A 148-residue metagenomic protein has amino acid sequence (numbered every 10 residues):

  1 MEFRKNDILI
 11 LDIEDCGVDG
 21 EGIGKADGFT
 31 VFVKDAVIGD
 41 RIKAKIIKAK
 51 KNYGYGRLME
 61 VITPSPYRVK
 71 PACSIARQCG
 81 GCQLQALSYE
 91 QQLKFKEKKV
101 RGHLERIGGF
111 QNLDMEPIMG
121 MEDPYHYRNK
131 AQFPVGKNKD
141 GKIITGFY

Functional and structural regions predicted by a protein language model:
M1-Y148: Non-catalytic accessory regions of SAM-dependent methyltransferases
